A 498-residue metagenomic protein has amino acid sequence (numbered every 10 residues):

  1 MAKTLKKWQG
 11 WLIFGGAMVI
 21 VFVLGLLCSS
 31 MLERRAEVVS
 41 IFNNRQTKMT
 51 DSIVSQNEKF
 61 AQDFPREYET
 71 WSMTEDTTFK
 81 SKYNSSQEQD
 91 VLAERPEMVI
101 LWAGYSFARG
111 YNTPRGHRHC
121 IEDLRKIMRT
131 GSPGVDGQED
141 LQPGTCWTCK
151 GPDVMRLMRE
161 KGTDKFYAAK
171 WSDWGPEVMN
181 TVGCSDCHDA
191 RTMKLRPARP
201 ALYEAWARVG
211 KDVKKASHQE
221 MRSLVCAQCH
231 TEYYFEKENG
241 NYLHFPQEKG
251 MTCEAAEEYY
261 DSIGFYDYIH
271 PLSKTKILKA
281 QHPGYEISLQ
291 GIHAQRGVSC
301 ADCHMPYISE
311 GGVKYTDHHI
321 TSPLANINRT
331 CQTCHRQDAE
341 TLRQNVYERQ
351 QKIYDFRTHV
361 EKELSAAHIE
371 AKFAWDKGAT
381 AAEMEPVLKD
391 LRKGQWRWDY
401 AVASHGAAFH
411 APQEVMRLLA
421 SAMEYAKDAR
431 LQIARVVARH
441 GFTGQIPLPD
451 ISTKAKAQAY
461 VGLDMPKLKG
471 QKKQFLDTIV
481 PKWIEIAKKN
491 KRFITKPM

Functional and structural regions predicted by a protein language model:
K3-G15, L24-R118, R159-D302, P306-K482 (+1 more regions): Primarily the internal scaffold of c-type cytochrome electron-transfer domains, especially repeated/multiheme c-type
Y105-G144, P176: Long, charge-dense tracts
R125-Q138, D153-A168: Long, mid-chain structured domain cores
P143-C146, D153: Long, structured ligand/cofactor-binding scaffold of large enzymes
K150-G151, D189: Short loop/turn segments at strand-loop or loop-helix junctions that form parts of catalytic or ligand-binding pockets
K489-M498: Extended, compositionally biased alpha-helical segments that mediate assembly or anchoring
